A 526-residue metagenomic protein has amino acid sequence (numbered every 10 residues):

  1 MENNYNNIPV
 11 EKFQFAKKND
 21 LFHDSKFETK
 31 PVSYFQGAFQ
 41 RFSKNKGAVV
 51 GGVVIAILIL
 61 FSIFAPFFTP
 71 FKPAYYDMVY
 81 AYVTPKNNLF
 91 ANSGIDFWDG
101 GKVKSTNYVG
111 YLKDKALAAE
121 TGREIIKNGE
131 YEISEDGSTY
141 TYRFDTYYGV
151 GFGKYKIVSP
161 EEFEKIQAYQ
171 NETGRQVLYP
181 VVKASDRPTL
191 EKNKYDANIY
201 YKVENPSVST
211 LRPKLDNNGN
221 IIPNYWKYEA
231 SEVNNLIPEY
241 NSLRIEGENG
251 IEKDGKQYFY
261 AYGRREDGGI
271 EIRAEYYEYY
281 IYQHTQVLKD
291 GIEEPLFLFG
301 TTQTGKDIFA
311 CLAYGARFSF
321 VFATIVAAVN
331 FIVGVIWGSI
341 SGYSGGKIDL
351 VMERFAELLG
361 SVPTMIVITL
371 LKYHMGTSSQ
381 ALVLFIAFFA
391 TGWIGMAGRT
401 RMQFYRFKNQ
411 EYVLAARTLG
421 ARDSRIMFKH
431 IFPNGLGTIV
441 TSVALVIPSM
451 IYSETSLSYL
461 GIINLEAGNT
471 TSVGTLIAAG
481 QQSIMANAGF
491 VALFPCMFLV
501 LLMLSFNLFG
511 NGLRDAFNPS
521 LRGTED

Functional and structural regions predicted by a protein language model:
M1-K44, F67-T304: Membrane-topology segments of multi-pass transport proteins
S43-G47, R317: Short, solvent-exposed loop/edge-beta patches enriched in aromatic
G47-F68, V335, V500: Short, strongly hydrophobic transmembrane alpha-helices
I59, M78, T173, D216 (+3 more regions): Residue-level detector of alpha-helical transmembrane segments in integral membrane proteins
A65-D77, S458-A467: Extracellular/periplasmic helix-loop junction at the C-terminal end of a transmembrane helix in multi-pass membrane
T301-D526: Alpha-helical transmembrane segments of integral membrane proteins, especially multi-pass inner/plasma-membrane
